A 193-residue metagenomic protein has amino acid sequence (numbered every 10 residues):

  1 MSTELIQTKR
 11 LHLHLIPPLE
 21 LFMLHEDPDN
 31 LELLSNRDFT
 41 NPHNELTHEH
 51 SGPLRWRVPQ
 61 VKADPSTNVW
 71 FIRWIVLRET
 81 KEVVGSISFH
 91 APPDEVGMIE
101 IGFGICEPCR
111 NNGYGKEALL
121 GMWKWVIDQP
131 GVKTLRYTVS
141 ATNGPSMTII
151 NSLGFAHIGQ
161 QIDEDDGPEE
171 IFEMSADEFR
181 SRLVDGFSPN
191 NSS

Functional and structural regions predicted by a protein language model:
M1-P108, G121-Q129, T142, A156-S193: GNAT-family acyltransferases
E107-E117: Glycine-centered recognition micro-motifs in short, flexible terminal segments and loops
K116, A141-I158: Conserved active-site alpha-helix within GNAT-family acetyltransferase domains
L135-V139: Conserved hydrophobic beta-strand within the GNAT/NAT acetyltransferase core sheet that lines the active-site cleft
